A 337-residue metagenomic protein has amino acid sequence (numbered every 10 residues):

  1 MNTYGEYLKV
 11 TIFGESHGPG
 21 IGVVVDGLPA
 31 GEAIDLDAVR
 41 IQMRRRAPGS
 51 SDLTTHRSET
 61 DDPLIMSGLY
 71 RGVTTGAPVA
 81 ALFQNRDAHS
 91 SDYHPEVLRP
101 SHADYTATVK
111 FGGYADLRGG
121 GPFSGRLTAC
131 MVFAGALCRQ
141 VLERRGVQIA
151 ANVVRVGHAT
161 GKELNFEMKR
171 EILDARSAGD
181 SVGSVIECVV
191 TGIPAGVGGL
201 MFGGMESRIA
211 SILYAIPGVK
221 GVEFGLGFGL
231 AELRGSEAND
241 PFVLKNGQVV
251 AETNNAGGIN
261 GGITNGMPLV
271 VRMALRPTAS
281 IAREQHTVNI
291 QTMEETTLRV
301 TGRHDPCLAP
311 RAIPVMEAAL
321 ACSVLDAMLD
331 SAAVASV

Functional and structural regions predicted by a protein language model:
M1-R57: N-terminal, positively charged regions that mediate nucleic acid binding
K9, A81, T278-V337: Internal helix-turn-beta structural module
K9-G14, A115-L127, A195-G199, N254-N260 (+1 more regions): A short glycine/serine-rich beta->alpha loop
F13-P19, G179-S181, I186-E295: Glycine-rich anion/phosphate-binding loop at the beta-strand->alpha-helix junction
P19-G31, G125-A151, G203-S211, M267-T278 (+1 more regions): Alpha-helical support elements that line or immediately flank enzyme active sites and cofactor-binding pockets
Q42-P100, D104-T106: Glycine-rich, N-terminal phosphate-binding loop and its surrounding beta-alpha-beta segment
E96-G121, V288-H304: Short acidic, glycine/tyrosine-flanked loop/strand segments centered on an H-E-D-like triad
K110-M201, M205: Glycine-rich, mobile lid/loop segments that gate access to catalytic sites or pores
